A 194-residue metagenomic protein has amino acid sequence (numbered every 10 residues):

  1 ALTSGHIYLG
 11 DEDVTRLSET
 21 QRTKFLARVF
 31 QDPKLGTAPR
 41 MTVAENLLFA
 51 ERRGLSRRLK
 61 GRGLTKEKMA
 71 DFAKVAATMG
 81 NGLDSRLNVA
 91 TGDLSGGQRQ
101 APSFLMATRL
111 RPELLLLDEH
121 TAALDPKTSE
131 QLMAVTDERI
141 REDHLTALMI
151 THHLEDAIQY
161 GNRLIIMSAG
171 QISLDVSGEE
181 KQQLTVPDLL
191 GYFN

Functional and structural regions predicted by a protein language model:
H6-R22, G178-E180: ABC ATPase NBD Q-loop/coupling interface
M41-R53: Q-loop/switch helix immediately C-terminal to the Walker
A107-T108: ABC ATPase C-loop
L115-D118: Catalytic Walker B motif of ABC-type/P-loop ATPase nucleotide-binding domains
D125: ABC-family nucleotide-binding domains
S129-E142: Helical segment within the ABC ATPase nucleotide-binding domain
T151-H152: H-loop/switch region of ABC-family ATPase nucleotide-binding domains
Q171-N194: Conserved beta-strand-loop-alpha-helix hinge in the C-terminal portion of ABC ATPase nucleotide-binding domains
